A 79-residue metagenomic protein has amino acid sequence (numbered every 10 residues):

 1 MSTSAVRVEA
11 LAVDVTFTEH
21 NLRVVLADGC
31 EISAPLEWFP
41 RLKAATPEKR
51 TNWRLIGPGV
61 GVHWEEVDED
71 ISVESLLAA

Functional and structural regions predicted by a protein language model:
M1-A79: Motif-centric detector for short Cys/His coordination patterns
